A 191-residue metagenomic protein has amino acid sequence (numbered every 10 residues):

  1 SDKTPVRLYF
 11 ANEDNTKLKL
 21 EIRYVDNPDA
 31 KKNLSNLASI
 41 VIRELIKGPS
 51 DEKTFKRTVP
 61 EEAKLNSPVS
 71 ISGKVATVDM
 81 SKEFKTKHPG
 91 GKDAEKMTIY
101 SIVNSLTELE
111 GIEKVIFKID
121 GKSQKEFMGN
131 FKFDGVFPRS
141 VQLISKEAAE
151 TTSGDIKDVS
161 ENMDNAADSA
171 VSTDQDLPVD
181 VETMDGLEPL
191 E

Functional and structural regions predicted by a protein language model:
S1-E191: Bimodal "functional hotspot" detector
